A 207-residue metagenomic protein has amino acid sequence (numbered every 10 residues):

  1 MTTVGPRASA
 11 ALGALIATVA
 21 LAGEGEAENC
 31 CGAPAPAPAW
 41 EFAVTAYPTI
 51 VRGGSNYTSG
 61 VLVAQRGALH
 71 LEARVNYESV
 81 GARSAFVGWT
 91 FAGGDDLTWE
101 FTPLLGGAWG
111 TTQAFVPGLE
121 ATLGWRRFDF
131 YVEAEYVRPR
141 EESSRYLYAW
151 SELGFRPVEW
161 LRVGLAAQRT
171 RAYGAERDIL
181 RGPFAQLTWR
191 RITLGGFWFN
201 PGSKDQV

Functional and structural regions predicted by a protein language model:
M1-A39: Cleavable N-terminal export/targeting peptides
A17, P34-P36, R52, V63 (+8 more regions): Generic marker of residues within folded, mature protein domains
E24-E78: Short glycine/proline- and aromatic-enriched beta-strand/turn motifs that initiate or cap beta-hairpins
N29-A33, A39-A46, T90-A92, F101 (+5 more regions): Outer-membrane beta-barrel proteins and related beta-barrel translocases across Gram-negative bacteria
Y47-Y57, E72-F86, D95, G106-V116 (+3 more regions): Solvent-exposed loop/turn segments connecting transmembrane beta-strands in outer-membrane beta-barrel proteins
T58-G67, A82-T102, F115-V132, L147-E159 (+3 more regions): Feature captures outer-membrane beta-barrel proteins of Gram-negative bacteria and organelles
G164: Active-site rim beta-loop-alpha module in soluble metabolic enzymes
